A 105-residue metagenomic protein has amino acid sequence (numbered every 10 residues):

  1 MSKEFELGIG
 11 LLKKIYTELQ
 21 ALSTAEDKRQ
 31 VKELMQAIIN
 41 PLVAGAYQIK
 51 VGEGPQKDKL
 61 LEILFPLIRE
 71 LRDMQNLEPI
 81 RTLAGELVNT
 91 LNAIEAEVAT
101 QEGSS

Functional and structural regions predicted by a protein language model:
M1-I39, A84, V88-A93: Short terminal alpha-helical segments
E6, L12, V43, K50-G52 (+1 more regions): Intrinsically disordered, low-complexity segments enriched in small/polar residues
E6, L22, D58, L71-M74 (+1 more regions): Register-specific recognition of a single heptad position within extended alpha-helical repeats
Y16-I68: Amphipathic alpha-helical interaction modules
F65-S105: Amphipathic alpha-helical binding modules
